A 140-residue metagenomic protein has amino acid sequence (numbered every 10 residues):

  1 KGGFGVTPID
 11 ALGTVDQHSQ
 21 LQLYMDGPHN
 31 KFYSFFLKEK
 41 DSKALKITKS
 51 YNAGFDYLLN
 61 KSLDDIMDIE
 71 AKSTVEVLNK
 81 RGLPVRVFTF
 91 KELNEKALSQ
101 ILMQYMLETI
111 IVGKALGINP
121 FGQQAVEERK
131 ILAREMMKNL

Functional and structural regions predicted by a protein language model:
K1-L140: A SIS-like phosphosugar-recognition module
